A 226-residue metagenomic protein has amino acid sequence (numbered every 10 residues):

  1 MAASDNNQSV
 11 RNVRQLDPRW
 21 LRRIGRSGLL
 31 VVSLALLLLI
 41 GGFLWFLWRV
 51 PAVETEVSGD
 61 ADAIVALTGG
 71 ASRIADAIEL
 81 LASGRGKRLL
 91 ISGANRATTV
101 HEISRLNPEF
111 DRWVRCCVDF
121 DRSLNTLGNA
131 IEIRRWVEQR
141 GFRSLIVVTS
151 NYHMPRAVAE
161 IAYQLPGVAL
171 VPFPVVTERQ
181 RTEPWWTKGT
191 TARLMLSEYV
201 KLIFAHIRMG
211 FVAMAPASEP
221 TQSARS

Functional and structural regions predicted by a protein language model:
M1-N12: N-terminal intrinsically disordered, acidic low-complexity segments at the extreme N-terminus
A2, F46-G189: A structural signal for short, hydrophobic/glycine-enriched beta-strand patches
S9, L16, P220-S223: Intrinsic disorder/low-complexity segments enriched in polar/small residues
N12-T55: N-terminal type II signal-anchor transmembrane helix that functions as the membrane-insertion/stop-transfer segment
Q15-R19, E183-P184, L194, E198: Coil-to-alpha-helix initiation sites in intrinsically disordered, low-complexity, charged segments
A61, V212-S226: Short linear elements at protein peripheries
K188-S218: A transmembrane-helix-recognition feature enriched in membrane-embedded lipid enzymes and envelope glyco-/phospholipid
